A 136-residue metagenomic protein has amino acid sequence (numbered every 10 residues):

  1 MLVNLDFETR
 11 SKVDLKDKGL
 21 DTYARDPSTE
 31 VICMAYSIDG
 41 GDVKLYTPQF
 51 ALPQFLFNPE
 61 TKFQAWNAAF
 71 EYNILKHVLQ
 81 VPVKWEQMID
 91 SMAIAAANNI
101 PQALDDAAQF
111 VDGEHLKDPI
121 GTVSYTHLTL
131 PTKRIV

Functional and structural regions predicted by a protein language model:
M1-T29: Entry/capping segment at the start of metal-dependent catalytic domains with acidic active-site entry clusters
L2, K12, P53-P59: Catalytic cores of nuclease domains that cleave nucleic-acid phosphodiester backbones
E8, E71, K133: Acidic-residue sensor for enzyme active/binding pockets
K12-D14, A96, I135: Conserved protein kinase catalytic core
D26-Y36, G40-Q49, F55-F57, T61-L128: Active-site-proximal helix-loop-helix substrate-binding element of RNase H-like nuclease domains
H127-V136: Single conserved hydrophobic/aromatic residue that forms the stacking wall/gate of nucleotide- or nucleobase-binding
